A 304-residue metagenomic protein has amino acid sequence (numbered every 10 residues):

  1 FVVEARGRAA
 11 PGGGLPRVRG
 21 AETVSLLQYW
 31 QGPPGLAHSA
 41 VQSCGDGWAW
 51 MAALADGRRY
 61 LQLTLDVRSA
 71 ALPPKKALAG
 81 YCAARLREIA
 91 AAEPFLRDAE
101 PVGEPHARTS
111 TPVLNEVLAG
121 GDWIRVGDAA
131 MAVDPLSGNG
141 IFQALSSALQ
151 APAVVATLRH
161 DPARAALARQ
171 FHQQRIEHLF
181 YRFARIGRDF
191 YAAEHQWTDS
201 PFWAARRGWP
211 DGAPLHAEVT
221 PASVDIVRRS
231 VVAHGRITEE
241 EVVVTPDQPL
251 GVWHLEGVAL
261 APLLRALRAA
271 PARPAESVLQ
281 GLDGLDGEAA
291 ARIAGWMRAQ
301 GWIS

Functional and structural regions predicted by a protein language model:
F1-A99, L114, M131: Predominantly flavin-linked oxidoreductase catalytic cores and closely associated redox partners
F1-G12, G281-W302: Feature captures the FAD/FMN-dependent oxidoreductase FAD-binding
C44-G47, A119, G138, L260: A short beta-loop-beta micro-motif enriched in histidine and acidic residues
D46-W48, A107-L114, T220-V231: Glycine-rich, charged/polar anion/phosphate-binding loops that engage phosphate groups from diverse ligands
P73-R188, A192-Q196: FAD/FMN-dependent oxidoreductases across multiple families
A166-A233: Eukaryotic partner-binding/assembly regions in large regulatory complexes
A204-L267, A291, G295-R298, S304: Acidic, low-complexity/disordered tracts enriched in E/D and polar residues
A270-L282: Short acidic, hydrophobic short linear motifs in intrinsically disordered regions
